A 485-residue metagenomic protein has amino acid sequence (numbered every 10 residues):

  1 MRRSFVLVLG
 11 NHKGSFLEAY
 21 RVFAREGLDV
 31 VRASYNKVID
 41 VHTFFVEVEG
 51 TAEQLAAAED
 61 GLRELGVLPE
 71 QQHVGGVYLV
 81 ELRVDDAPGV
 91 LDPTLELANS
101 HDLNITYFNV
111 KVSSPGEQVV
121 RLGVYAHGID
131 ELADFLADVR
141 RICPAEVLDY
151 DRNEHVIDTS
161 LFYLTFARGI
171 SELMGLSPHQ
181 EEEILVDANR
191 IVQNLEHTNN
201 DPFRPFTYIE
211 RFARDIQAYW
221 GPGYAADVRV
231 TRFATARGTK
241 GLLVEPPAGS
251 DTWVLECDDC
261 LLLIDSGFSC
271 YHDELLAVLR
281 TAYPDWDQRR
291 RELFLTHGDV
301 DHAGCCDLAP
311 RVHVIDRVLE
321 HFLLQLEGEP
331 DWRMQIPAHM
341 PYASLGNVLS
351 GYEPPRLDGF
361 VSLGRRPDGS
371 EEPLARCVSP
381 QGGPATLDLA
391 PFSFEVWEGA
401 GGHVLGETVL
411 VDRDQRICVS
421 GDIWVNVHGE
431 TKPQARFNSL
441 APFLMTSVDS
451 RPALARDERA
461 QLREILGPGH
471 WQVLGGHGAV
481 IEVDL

Functional and structural regions predicted by a protein language model:
M1-H197: A conserved regulatory-domain signal marking ACT and ACT-like small-molecule sensing domains and adjacent regulatory
V156-C260: Zn-dependent metallo-beta-lactamase
G221-T239, N347-D388, A453-Q461: Alpha-helix-centered segments that form part of catalytic cores
A226-Y283, T408-G421, V425-N426: Conserved beta-strand hairpin/beta-sheet module of binuclear metal-dependent hydrolase folds, prominently
L243-E245, R376, E398-G401: Short Gly/Pro-enriched turn/cap motifs at secondary-structure boundaries
L262-D265, E292-F294, V396: Short catalytic-loop micro-motif centered on adjacent basic/acidic residues
G267-C270, D388, S393-I481: Metallo-beta-lactamase
H272, R280-C377: Active-site HxH/HxHxD metal-binding segment of metal-dependent hydrolases
